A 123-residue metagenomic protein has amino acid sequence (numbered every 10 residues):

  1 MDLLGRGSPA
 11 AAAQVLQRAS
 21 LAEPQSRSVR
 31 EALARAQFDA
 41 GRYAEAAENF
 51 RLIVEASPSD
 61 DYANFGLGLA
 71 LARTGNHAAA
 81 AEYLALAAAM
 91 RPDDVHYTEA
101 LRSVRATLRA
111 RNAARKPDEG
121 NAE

Functional and structural regions predicted by a protein language model:
R6-R18, A40-L52, T74-L86, L108-G120: Structural signature of tandem alpha-helical TPR/SEL1-like repeats, specifically the intra-repeat loop/turn
E55-R73: Mid-chain, well-packed structural core segment of small domains
